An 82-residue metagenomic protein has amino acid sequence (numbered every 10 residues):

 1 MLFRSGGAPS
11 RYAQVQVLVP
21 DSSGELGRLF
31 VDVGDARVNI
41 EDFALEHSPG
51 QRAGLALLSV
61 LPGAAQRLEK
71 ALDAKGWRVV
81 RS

Functional and structural regions predicted by a protein language model:
M1-S82: A conserved regulatory-domain signal marking ACT and ACT-like small-molecule sensing domains and adjacent regulatory
